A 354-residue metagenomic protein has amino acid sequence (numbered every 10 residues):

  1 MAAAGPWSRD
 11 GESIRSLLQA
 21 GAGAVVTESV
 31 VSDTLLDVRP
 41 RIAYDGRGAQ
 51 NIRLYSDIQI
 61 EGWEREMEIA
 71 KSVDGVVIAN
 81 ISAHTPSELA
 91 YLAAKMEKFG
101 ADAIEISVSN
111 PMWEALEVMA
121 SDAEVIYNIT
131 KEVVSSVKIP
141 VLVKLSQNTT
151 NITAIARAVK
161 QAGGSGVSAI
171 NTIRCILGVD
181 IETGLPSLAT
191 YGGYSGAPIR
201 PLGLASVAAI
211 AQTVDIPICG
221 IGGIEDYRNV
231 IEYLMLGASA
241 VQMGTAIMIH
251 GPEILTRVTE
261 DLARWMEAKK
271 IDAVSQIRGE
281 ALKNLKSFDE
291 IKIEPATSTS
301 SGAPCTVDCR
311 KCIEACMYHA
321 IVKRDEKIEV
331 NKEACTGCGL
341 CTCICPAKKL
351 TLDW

Functional and structural regions predicted by a protein language model:
M1-V77, S82-A83, S87: N-terminal capping/small domains of soluble enzymes
A4-P6, S29, I81-A83, V108 (+4 more regions): A cross-domain feature marking catalytic cores of carbohydrate-active enzymes and several ubiquitous metabolic/repair
I14-A20, A24, H84-C219, E225-E232 (+4 more regions): Alpha/beta enzyme core
D37-G48, G178-G192, A246-I271: C-terminal helical cap(s) of enzyme catalytic domains, especially alpha/beta-barrels
R53, R200, E260-T306, R310-C312: Extended, intrinsically disordered, low-complexity segments
A209-T213, Y227-K283: Extended, hydrophobic interaction surfaces within ordered domains
F288-D308, H319-G337, L350-W354: Ferredoxin-like iron-sulfur electron-transfer modules
K311-A315, G337-I344: C-type cytochrome heme c attachment motif
